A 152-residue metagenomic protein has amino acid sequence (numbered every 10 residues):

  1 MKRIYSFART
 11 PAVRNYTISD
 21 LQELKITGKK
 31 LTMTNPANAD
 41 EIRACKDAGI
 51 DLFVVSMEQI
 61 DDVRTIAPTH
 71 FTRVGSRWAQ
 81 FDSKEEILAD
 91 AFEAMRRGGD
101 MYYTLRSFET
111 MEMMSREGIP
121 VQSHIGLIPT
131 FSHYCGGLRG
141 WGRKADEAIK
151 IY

Functional and structural regions predicted by a protein language model:
M1-Y152: Alpha/beta enzyme core
